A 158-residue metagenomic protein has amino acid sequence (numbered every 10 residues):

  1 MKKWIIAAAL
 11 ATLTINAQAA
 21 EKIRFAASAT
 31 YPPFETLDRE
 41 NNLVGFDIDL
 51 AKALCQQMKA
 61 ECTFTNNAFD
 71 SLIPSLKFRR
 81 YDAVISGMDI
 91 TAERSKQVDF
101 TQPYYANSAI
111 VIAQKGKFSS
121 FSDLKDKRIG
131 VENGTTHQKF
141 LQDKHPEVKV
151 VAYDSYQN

Functional and structural regions predicted by a protein language model:
M1-W4: Positively charged n-region of N-terminal signal peptides that target proteins for export
A7-Q18: Hydrophobic h-region of N-terminal signal peptides that target proteins for export in Gram-negative bacteria
A20-G87: Extracytoplasmic small-molecule ligand-binding "clamshell" domains of the periplasmic binding protein/Venus flytrap
S28, V98-I110: Short Pro/Gly-enriched coil loops immediately N-terminal to beta-strands
P32-L37, E93, S120, F140: Short, solvent-exposed loop/turn elements at domain surfaces
L37, A51-A60, F100, H137-Y156: Ligand-binding cleft/hinge of the Venus flytrap
S71-P74, S86-K96, F140-D143: A ligand-binding cleft/hinge motif common to bilobed small-molecule-binding domains
A113-I129: Flexible hinge/capping segments at coil-to-helix
